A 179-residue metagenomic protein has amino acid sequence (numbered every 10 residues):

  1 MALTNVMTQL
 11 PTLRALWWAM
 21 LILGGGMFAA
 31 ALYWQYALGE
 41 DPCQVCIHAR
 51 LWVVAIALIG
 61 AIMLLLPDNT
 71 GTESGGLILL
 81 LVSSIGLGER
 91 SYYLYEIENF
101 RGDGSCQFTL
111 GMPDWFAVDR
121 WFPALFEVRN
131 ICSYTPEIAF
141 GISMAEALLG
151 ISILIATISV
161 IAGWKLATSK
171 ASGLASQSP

Functional and structural regions predicted by a protein language model:
M1-T12: Short, Lys/Arg-rich, polar N-terminal cytosolic tail immediately upstream of the first transmembrane signal-anchor
L10-I22, D68-R90: Interfacial segments of alpha-helical transmembrane regions
G26-Q35, I85-R101, V118: C-terminal TM-helix exit segments that contain a strictly Trp-centered aromatic cap at the helix terminus
E40-R50, S105-Q107: Non-cytosolic membrane-interface motifs at loop->transmembrane helix junctions
V45-A55, F122-F126, A139-L154: Membrane-interface loop-to-helix entry segments
A61-N69, T157-A167: Structural signal for the C-terminal ends of transmembrane alpha-helices and the immediately following loop
E98-A145: Extracytosolic (periplasmic/ER-lumenal) interhelical loops and adjacent juxtamembrane/interface segments of multi-pass
T168-P179: Short, Lys/Arg-enriched, Gly/Pro-containing loop segments at transmembrane-helix junctions of multi-pass membrane
